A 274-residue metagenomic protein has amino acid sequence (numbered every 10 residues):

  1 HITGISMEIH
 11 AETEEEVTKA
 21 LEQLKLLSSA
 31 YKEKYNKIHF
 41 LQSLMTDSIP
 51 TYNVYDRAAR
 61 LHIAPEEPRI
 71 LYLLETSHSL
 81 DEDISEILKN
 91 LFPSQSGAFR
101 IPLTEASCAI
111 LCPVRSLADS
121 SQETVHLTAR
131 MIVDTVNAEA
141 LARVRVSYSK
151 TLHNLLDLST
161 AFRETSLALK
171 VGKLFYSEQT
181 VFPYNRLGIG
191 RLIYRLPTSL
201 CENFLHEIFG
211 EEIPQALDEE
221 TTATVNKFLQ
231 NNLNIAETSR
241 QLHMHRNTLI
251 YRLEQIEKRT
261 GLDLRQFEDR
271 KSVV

Functional and structural regions predicted by a protein language model:
I2-E8, L141-R143: Short hydrophobic/glycine-rich mini-motifs in sensory/regulatory modules that couple input to downstream signaling
E8, L41-M45, R100-L103, C108: Generic preference for hydrophobic/aromatic residues in regular secondary structure cores
H10-Y55: Juxtadomain coupling helices with adjacent low-complexity linkers
Y52-L71, E75-L80, E86-V274: Cytosolic nucleotide-utilizing catalytic cores of signal-transduction proteins
